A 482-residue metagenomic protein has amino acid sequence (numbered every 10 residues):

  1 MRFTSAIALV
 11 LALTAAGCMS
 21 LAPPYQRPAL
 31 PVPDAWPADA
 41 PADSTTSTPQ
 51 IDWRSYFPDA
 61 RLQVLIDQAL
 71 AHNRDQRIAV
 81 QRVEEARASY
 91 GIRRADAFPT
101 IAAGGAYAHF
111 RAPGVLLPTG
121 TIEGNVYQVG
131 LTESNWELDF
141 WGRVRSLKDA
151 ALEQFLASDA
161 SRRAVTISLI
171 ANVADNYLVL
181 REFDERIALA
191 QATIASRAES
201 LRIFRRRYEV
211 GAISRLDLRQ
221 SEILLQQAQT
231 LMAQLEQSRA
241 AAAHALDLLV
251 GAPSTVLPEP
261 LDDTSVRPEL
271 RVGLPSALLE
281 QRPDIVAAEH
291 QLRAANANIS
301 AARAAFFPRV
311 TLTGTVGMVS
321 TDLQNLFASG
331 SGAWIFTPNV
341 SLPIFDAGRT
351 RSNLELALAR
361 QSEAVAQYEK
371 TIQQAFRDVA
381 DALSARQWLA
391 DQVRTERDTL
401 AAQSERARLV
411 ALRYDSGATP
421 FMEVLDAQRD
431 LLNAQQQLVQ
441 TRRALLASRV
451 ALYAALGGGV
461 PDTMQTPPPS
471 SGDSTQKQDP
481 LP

Functional and structural regions predicted by a protein language model:
R2-H72, K148-L152, E236-E280, V286 (+3 more regions): Terminal intrinsically disordered/low-complexity segments used for targeting and assembly
M19-N176, R309-G314, I335-T337, I344-L354: Short flexible linkers and secondary-structure junctions
R77-I78, R94, L138-T166, A192 (+7 more regions): Sec/SRP-type N-terminal targeting helices
I78, E85, I92, A150 (+23 more regions): Residues on one face of amphipathic alpha-helical coiled coils
P118-G120, Q324-F327: Outer-membrane beta-barrel domain signature
V144, E153, A160-L274, A385 (+4 more regions): Periplasmic alpha-helical coiled-coil/stalk elements that build and connect Gram-negative outer-membrane
Y208-A212, Y414-A418, A455, G459: A short glycine-centered flexible hinge/capping loop motif at secondary-structure junctions
A407-L446: C-terminal structured "cap/appendage" subdomains that terminate the fold
